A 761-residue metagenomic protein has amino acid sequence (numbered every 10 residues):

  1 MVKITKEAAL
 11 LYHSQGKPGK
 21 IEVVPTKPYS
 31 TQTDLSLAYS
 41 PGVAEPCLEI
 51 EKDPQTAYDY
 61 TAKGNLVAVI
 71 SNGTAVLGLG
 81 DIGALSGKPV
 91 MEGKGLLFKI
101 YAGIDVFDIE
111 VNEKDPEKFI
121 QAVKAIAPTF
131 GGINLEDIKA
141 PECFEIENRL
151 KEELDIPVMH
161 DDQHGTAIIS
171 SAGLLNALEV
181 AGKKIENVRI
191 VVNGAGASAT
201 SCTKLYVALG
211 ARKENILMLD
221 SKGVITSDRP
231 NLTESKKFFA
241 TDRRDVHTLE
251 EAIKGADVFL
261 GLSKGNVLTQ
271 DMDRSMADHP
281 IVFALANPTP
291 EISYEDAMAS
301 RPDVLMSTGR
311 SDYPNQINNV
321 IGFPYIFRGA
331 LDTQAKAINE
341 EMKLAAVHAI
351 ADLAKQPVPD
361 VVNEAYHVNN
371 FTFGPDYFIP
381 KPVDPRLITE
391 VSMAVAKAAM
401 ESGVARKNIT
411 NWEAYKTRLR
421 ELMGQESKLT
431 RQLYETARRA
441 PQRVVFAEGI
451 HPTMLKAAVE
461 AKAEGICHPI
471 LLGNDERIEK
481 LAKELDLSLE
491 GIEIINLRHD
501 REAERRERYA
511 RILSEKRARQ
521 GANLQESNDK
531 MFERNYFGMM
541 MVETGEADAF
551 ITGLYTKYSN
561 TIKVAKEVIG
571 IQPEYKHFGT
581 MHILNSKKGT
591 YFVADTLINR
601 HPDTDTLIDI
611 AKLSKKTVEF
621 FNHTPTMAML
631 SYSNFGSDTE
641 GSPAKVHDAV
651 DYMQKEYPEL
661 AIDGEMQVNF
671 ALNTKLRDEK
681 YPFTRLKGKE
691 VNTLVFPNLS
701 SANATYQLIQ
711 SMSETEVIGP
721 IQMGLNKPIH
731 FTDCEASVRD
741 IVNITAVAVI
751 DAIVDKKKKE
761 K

Functional and structural regions predicted by a protein language model:
M1-V158, L353, K397-A398, R431-L455 (+4 more regions): N-terminal ligand-binding/catalytic initiation module
V2, D161-D162, A181-K183, A284-S392 (+4 more regions): Adenosine-phosphate binding glycine-rich loop
Y12-E45, E390-M423, S559-I562, V593-T596: Helix-enriched interaction subdomains in cytosolic or periplasmic regions, typified by TIR/SEFIR signaling/NADase cores
L66-G78, G83, A167-S170, A181-V207: Glycine-rich adenosine-cofactor-binding loop
L85, D137-K184, R406-I409, Y415-K761: Anion-binding alpha/beta catalytic cores of soluble intermediary-metabolism enzymes, centered on
N193, L209-K236: NAD(P)-binding Rossmann-fold cofactor-contacting core
K237-V304, R310-D312: Rossmann-like adenosine-cofactor binding region
